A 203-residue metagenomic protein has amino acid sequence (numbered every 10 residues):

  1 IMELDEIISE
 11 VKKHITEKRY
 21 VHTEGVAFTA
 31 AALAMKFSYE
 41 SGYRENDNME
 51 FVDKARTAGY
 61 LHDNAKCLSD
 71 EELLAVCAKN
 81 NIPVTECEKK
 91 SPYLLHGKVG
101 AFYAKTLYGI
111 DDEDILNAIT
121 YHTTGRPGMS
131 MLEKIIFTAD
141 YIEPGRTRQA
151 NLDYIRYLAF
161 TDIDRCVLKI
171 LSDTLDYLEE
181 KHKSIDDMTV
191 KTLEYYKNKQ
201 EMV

Functional and structural regions predicted by a protein language model:
S9-I15, E50-K169: Divalent metal-dependent catalytic cores for phosphoryl transfer on phosphate-bearing substrates
S38-M49: Intrinsically disordered, low-complexity terminal tails and inter-domain linkers enriched for S/T/G/P/D/E
I163-K181: Long, amphipathic alpha-helical surface segments
D176-V203: Charged phosphate-binding loop/patch that engages nucleotide di/tri-phosphates or the phosphate backbone of nucleic
